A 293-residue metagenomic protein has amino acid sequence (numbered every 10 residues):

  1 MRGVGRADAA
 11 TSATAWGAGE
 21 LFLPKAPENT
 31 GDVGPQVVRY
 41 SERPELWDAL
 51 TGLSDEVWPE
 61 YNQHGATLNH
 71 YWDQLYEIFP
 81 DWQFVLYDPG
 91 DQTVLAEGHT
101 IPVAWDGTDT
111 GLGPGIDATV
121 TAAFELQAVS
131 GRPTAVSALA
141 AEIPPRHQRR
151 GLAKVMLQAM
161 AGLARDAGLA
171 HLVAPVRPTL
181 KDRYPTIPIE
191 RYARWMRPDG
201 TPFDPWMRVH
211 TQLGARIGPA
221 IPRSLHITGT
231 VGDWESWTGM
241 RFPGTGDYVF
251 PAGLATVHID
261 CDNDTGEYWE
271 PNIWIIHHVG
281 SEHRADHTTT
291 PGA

Functional and structural regions predicted by a protein language model:
M1-N29, G292-A293: N-terminal amphipathic/basic-hydrophobic helices that include classical n-h-c signal peptides and signal-anchor
W16-G115: Short amphipathic alpha-helix that is part of the acyltransferase structural core
D81, W269-W274: Short hydrophobic/aromatic beta-strand or adjacent loop that forms the aromatic wall/cage of a ligand/substrate-binding
G98-A140, P178-F203, I221-E267: Conserved acyl-donor/pantetheine-binding loop and adjacent beta-alpha core of acyl/acetyltransferases and related
I143-R146: Active-site acidic-Proline motif in GNAT/NAT acetyltransferases
Q148-R165, V173-A174: Conserved acetyl-CoA-binding loop-helix of GNAT-fold acetyltransferases
D204-Q212: Short alpha-helix
T211-P219: Conserved acetyl-CoA-binding loop of GNAT-fold acetyltransferases
